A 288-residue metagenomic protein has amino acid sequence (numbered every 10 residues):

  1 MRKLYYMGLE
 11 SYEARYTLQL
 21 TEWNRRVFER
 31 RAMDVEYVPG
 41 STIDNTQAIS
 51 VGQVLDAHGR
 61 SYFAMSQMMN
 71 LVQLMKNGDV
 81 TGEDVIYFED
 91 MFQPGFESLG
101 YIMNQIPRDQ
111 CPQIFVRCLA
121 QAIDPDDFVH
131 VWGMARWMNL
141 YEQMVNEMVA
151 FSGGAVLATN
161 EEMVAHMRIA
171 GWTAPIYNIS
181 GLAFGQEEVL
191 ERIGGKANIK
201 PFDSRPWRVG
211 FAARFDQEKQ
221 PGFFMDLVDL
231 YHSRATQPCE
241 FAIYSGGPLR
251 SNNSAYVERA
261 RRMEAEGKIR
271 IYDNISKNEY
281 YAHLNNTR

Functional and structural regions predicted by a protein language model:
M1-L99: N-terminal pre-catalytic "stem/leader" segment of glycosyltransferase-like enzymes
V85-M91, Q105-A135: Active-site proximal beta-strand in glycosyltransferases
Q93, E162-V164: Alpha-helix capping/helix-boundary segments
W132-V156: Membrane-proximal helix-turn-helix segments that form the acceptor-binding/catalytic region of lipid-linked
E162, N178-G195, G246-P248: Short beta-strand->alpha-helix junction loop in the catalytic core of nucleotide-activated group-transfer enzymes
K196-K219, M225-H232, F241-A242: Conserved donor-binding/catalytic core segment of Leloir-type glycosyltransferases
A212-Q217, G247-L249, I275: Short donor-sugar binding/catalytic loops of nucleotide-sugar-dependent glycosyltransferases, especially enzymes
S254-N286: Nucleotide-activated donor-binding/catalytic signature segment of Leloir-type glycosyltransferases, i.e., the conserved
